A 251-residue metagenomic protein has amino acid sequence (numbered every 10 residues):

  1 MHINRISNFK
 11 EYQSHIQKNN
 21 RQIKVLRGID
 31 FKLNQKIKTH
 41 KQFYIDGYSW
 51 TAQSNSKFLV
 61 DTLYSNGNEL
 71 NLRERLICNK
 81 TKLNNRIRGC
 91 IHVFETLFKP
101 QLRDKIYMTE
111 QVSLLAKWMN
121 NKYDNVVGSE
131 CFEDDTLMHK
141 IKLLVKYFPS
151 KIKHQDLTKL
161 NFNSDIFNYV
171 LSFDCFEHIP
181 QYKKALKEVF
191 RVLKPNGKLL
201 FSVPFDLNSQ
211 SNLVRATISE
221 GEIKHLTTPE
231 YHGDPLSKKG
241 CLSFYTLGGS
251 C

Functional and structural regions predicted by a protein language model:
N4-R27, F31-G47, K183-C251: S-adenosyl-L-methionine-dependent methyltransferase catalytic module, highlighting the catalytic core
N19-K105: N-terminal juxtadomain amphipathic helix that follows a signal peptide/anchor or precedes a small N-terminal auxiliary
Q35, Y64, D156, C175 (+1 more regions): Residues at structural and domain junctions
N84, P180, T246: Conserved phosphate-coordination/catalytic loops
Q101-E222, G249-C251: Conserved SAM-binding loop
